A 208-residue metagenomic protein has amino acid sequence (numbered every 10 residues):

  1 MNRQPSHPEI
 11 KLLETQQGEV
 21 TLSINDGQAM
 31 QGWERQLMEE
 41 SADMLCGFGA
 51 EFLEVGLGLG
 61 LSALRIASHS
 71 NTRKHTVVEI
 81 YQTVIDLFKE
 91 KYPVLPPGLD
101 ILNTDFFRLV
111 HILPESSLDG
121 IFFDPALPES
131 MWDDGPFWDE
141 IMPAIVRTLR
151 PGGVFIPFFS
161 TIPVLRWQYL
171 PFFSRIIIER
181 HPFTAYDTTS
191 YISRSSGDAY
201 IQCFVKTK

Functional and structural regions predicted by a protein language model:
M1-K206: The AdoMet/dcAdoMet-binding core of the Class I SAM-like
